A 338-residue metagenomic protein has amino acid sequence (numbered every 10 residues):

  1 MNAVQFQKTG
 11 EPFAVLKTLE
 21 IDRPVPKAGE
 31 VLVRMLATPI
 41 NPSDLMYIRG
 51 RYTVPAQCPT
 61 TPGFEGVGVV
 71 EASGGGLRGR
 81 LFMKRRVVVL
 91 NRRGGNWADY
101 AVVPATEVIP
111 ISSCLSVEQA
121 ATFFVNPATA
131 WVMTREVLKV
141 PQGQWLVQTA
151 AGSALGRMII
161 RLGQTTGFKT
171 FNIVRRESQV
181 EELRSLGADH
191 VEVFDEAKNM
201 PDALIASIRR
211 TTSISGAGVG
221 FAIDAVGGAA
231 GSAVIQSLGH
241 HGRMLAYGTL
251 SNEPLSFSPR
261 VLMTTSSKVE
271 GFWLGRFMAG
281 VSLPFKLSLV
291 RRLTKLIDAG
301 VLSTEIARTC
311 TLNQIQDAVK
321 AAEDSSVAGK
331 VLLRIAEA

Functional and structural regions predicted by a protein language model:
D22-P39, R51-G95: Glycine-rich beta-strand-centered segment in the early N-terminal region that forms part of a ligand/cofactor-binding
R80-F82, V140, L238: Short, well-ordered loop/turn sites that connect or cap secondary structure elements
V87-A150: NAD(P)H dinucleotide-binding glycine-rich loop of Rossmann-like/cofactor-binding domains, especially the beta1-alpha1
N96-A98, R175-E182, P254-P259: Short, glycine/polar-rich helix-capping loops at beta-to-alpha or helix-loop-helix junctions that flank or form
P127-A128, A150-R157, G228: Glycine-rich NAD(P) Rossmann-fold beta1-alpha1 loop
Q164-A230, P284: Adenosine-nucleotide cofactor-binding segment
G216, T294-K295, V301-R308, Q316-A338: C-terminal capping/lid region of NAD(P)-dependent oxidoreductase domains
A229-V301, R334-A338: Glycine-rich phosphate-binding loop and adjacent beta-alpha segment of Rossmann(oid) nucleotide-cofactor-binding
